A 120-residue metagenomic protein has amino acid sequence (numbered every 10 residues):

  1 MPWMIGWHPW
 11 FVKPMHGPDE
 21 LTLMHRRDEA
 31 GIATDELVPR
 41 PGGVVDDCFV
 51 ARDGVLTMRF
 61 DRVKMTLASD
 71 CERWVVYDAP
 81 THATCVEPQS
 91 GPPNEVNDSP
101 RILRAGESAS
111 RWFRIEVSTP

Functional and structural regions predicted by a protein language model:
P2, P9-D70: Active-site/ligand-binding surface loops and adjacent short beta/alpha elements that line catalytic pockets across
I5-W7, S99: Composition- and surface-driven signal marking solvent-exposed, interaction-prone regions in large proteins
W7-K13, P88, I115: Hydrophobic side chains in beta-strands
V45-P120: Beta-strand-rich recognition/accessory modules
